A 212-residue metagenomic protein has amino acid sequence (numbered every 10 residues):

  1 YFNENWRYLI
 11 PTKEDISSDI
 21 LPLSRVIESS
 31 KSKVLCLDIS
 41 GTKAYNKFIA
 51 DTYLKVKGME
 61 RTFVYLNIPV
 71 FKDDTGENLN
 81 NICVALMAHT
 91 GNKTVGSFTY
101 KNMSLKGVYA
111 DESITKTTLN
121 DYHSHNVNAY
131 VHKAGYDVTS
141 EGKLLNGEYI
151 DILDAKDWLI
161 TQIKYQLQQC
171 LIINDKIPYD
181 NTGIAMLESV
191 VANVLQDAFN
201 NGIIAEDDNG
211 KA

Functional and structural regions predicted by a protein language model:
Y1-T99: Extracellular Cys-Trp
G41, I114-T115, D180: Alpha-helix initiation/capping motif
G58-E60, V131, L153: Alpha-helical structural elements
G76-E148: Extended, charged amphipathic alpha-helical segments
G135-A212: Structured, hydrophobic secondary-structure cores that serve as assembly/anchoring elements
